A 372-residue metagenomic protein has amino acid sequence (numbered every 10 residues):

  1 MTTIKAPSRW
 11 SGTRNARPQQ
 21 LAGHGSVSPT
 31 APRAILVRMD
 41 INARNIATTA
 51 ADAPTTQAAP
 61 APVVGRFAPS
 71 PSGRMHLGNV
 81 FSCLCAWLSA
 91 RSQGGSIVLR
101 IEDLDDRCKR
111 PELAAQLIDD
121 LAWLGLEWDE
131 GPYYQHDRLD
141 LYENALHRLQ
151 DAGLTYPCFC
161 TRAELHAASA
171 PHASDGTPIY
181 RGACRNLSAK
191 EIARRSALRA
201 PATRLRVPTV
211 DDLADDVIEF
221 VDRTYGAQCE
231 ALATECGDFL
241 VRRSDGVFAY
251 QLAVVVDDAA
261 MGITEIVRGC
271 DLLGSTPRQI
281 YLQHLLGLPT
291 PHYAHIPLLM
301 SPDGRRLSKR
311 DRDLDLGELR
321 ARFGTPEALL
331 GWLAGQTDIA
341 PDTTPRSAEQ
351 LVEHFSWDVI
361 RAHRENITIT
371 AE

Functional and structural regions predicted by a protein language model:
M1-R17, S26-S28, R33: Low-acidity, Ser/Thr- and Arg-rich intrinsically disordered low-complexity segments
Q20-L21: Cationic, low-complexity basic patches in intrinsically disordered or flexible, solvent-exposed regions
S26-G73, S92, I97, A193-R194 (+3 more regions): Non-catalytic terminal extensions that flank enzyme cores
D40-A173, C270-D271, S275-L288, R346: N-terminal Rossmann-like or analogous alpha/beta NTP/dinucleotide-binding catalytic cores that position adenine
D105-A115, S301-R305, E353-R361: Short, mixed-charge aromatic SLiMs
E127, T155-Y156, S174-D175, K190 (+3 more regions): A general structural signal for well-ordered secondary-structure junctions
D137-A152, S174-G182, A202, R206-D212 (+1 more regions): Short secondary-structure transition/capping segments
A163-S308, D315-R320, A371-E372: Active-site cores that bind ATP or allylic diphosphates and position pyrophosphate for catalysis
